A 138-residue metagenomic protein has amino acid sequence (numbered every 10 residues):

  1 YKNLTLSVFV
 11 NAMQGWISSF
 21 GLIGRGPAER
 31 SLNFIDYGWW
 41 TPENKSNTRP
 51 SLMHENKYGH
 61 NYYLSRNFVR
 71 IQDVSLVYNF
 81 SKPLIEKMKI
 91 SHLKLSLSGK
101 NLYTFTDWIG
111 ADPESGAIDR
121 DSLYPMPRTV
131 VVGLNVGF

Functional and structural regions predicted by a protein language model:
N3-L6, P83-L84: Repeated loop/turn-to-beta-strand initiation elements of outer-membrane beta-barrel proteins
L4, I71-L76, R128-L134: Hydrophobic, lipid-facing positions within transmembrane beta-strands of outer-membrane proteins
T5-S7, Q14-S19, Y103-T106: Flexible loop/turn segments at secondary-structure boundaries
V8, L95-L97, L134: Membrane-embedded beta-strand positions of outer-membrane beta-barrel proteins
F9, V77-S81, N135-G137: Transmembrane beta-barrel domains of outer membrane proteins
M13-K94, G99: Extracytoplasmic gating/loop element in the C-terminal half of outer-membrane beta-barrel translocons and assembly
N44, N56, L102-F138: C-terminal beta-signal and terminal closure region of outer-membrane beta-barrel proteins
